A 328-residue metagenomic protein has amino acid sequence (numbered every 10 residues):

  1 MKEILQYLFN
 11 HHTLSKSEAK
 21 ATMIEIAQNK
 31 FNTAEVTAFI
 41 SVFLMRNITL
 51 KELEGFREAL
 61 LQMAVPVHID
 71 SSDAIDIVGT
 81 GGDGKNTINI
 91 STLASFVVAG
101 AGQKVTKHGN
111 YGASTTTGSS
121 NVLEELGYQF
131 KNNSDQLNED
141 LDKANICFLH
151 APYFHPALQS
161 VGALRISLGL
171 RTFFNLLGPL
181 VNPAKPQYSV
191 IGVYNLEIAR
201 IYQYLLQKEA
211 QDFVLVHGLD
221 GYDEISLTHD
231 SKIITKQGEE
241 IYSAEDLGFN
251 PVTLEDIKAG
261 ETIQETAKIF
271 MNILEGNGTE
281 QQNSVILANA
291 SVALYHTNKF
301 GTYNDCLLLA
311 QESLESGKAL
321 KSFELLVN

Functional and structural regions predicted by a protein language model:
M1-H12, I77-K85: N-terminal basic/disordered segments at the start of proteins
Y7, A59-V65, T87, G102 (+2 more regions): Glycine-rich anion-binding loops and their surrounding alpha/beta cores
L8-E52, L61-I69, V285-I286: N-terminal glycine-rich anion-binding loops that anchor highly charged ligand groups
S15, N32-T33, T49, K104 (+3 more regions): Helix N-cap / loop-to-helix initiation motif
A38, T92-V97, V285, N289-V292: Short amphipathic alpha-helical face segments that pack within enzyme cores and frequently flank/anchor catalytic
I40, I88-A144: A glycine-rich phosphate/pyrophosphate-binding beta-strand-loop-alpha-helix module
N47-A113: Active-site cofactor/substrate anionic-group-binding motifs, chiefly glycine- and Lys/Arg-rich phosphate-binding loops
